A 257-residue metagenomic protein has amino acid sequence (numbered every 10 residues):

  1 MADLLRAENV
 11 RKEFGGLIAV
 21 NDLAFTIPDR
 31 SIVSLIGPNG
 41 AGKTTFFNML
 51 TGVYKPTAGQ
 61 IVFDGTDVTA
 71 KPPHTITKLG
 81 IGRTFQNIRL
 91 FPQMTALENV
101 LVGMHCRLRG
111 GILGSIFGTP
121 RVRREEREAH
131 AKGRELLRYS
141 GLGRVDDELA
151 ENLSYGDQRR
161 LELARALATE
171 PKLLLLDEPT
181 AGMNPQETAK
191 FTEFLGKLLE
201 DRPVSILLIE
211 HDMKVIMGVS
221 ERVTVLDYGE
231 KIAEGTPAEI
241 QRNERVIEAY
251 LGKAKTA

Functional and structural regions predicted by a protein language model:
A2-A257: Glycine-rich phosphate-binding loops of nucleotide-dependent enzymes
